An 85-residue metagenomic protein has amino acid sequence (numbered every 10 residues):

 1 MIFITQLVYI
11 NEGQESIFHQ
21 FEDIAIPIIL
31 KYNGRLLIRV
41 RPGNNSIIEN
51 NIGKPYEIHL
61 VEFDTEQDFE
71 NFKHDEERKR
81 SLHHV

Functional and structural regions predicted by a protein language model:
M1-H74: Short S/T/G/P-rich N-terminal loop/turn motif that feeds into the first structured element of a domain
I26, E77-H83: A common structural junction motif
R35-L37, L82-V85: Conserved short beta-strand edge segments in small beta-sheet-based binding/regulatory domains
